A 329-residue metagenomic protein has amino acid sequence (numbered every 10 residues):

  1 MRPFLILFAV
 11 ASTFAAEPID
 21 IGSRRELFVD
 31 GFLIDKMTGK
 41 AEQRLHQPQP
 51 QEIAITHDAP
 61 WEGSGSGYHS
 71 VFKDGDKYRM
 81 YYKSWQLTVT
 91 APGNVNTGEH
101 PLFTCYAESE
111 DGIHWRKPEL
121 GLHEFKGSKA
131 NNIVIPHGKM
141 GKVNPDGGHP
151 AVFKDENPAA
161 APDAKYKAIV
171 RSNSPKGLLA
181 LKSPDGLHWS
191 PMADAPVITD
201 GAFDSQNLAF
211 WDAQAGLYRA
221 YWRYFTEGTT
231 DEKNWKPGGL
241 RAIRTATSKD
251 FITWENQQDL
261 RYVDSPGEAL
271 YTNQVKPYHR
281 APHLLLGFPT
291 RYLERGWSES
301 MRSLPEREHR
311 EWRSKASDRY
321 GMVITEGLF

Functional and structural regions predicted by a protein language model:
P3-S12: Sec-dependent N-terminal signal peptides
A16-Y271, Y278-F329: Beta-rich carbohydrate-recognition and catalytic domains
